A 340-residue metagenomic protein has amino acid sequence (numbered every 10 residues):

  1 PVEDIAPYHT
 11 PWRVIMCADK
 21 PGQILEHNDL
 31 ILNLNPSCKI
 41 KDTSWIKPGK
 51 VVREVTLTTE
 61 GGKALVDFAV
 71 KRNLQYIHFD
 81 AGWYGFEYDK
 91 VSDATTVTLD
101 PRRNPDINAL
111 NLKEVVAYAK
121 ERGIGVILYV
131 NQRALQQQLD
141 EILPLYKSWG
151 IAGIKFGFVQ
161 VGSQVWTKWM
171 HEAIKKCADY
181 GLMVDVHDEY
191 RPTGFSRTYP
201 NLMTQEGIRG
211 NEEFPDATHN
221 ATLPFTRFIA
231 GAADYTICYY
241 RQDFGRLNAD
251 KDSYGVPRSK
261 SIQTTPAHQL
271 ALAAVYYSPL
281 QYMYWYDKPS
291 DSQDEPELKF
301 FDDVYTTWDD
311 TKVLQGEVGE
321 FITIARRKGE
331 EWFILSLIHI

Functional and structural regions predicted by a protein language model:
P1-E121: Conserved structural scaffold segments of CAZyme catalytic domains across common CAZy folds
A69, V184, V275, I334: Conserved, mostly hydrophobic/aromatic
A81-T265: Aromatic- and carboxylate-enriched substrate-binding clefts and catalytic-loop regions of carbohydrate-active enzymes
L182-D188, P215, P279-D291, W308-D310: Acidic/polar loop patches that form or flank catalytic/metal-binding clefts of enzymes that bind anionic ligands
R258-S259, H268-Q281, D287-K288, T311: Catalytic domains of carbohydrate-active enzymes that cleave complex glycans
K288-F333: Glycan-recognition and catalytic regions of carbohydrate-active enzymes
I338-I340: Conserved small/polar residues in nucleotide/adenosyl-binding loops
